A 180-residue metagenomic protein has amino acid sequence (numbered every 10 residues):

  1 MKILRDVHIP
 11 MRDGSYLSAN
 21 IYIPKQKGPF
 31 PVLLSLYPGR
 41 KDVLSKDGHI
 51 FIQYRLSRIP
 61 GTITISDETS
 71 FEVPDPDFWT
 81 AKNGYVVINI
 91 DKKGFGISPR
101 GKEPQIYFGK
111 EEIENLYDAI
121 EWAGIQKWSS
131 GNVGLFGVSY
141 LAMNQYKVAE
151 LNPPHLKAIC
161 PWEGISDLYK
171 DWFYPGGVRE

Functional and structural regions predicted by a protein language model:
M1-G28, V32: N-terminal cap/lid segment of alpha/beta-hydrolase-fold proteins
I3-D6, S130, M143: Short coil/loop residues immediately preceding or within conserved phosphate-binding loops of NTP-utilizing enzyme
N20, F30-V32, V43-H49, K92 (+6 more regions): Short, solvent-exposed loop/turn and secondary-structure capping segments
Q26, F30, Y37-D42, S139: Active-site glycine-rich loops that stabilize anionic/oxyanionic intermediates across multiple enzyme folds
P29-V32, K82-V86, S129-N132, P154-A158: Loop/turn elements at helix/coil->beta-strand transitions in domains of secreted/extracellular proteins
L34-G124: Cap/lid segment of the alpha/beta-hydrolase catalytic domain
Q53-R58, E111, F136, M143-E180: A catalytic-pocket lid/entrance helix-loop region that shapes and gates access to the active site across common
K127-S139: Alpha/beta-hydrolase fold nucleophile elbow
